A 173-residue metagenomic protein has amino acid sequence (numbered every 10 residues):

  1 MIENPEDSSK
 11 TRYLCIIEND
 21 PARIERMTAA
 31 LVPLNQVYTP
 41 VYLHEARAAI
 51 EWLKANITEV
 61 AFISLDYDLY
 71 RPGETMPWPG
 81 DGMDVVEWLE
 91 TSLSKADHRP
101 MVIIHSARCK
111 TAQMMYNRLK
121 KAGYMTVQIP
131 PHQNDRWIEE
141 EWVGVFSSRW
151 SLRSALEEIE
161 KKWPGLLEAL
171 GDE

Functional and structural regions predicted by a protein language model:
K10-R23, M27-L31: Conserved acidic segment of CheY-like receiver
Y13, A61-F62, M101: Structural motif
I16-N19, H44, W78, M101-E173: Output/docking surface of receiver
D20-M27, A48, D68-G73, C109-T111: Short acidic, S/G/P-rich loop/turn micro-motifs used as interaction or catalytic elements
P21-I24, T28, P40-F62: Acidic, metal-coordinating helix/loop segments flanking the phosphotransfer/catalytic sites of two-component signaling
L34-P40: A generic structural motif
V60-L93: Conserved phosphotransfer microenvironments
K95-M101: His-Asp phosphorelay/catalytic-motif detector in bacterial-type signaling
